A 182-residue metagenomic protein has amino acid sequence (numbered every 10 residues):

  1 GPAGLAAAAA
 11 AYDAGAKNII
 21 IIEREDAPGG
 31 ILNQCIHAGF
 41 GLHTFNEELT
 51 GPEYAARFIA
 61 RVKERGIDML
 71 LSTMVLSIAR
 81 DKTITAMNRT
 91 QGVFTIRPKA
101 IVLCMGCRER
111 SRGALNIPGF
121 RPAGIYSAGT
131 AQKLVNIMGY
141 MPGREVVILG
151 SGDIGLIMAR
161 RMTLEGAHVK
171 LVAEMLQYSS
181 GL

Functional and structural regions predicted by a protein language model:
G1-L182: Residues forming the flavin
